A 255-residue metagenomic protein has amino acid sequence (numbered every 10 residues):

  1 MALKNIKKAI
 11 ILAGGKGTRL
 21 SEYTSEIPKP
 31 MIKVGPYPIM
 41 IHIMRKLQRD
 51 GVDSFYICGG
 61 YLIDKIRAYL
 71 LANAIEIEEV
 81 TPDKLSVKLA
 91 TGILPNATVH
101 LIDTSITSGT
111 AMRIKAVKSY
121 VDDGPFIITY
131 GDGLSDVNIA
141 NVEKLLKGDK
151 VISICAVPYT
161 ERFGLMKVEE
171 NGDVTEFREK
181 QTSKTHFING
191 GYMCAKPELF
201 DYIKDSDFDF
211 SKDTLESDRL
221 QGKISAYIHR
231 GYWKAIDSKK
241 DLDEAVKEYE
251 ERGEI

Functional and structural regions predicted by a protein language model:
M1-I11, K33, Y37-Y130, N141 (+2 more regions): Conserved N-terminal catalytic core of the sugar/cofactor nucleotidyltransferase
G17-S21: Short N-terminal binding/cap micro-motifs at the start of the first secondary-structure element
S25-K29: Short alpha-helical oligomerization interface
M31, L165-V168, L215, A226: A structural signal for short hydrophobic beta-strand segments in well-ordered beta-sheet cores
K33, Y120, K167, C194-K196 (+1 more regions): Short, well-ordered beta-strand micro-motif
I102-T104, C155, Y227-H229: Conserved beta-strand termini and adjacent loop/short-helix elements that scaffold enzyme active sites in alpha/beta
F126-I127, L134, I139-K147, T160 (+1 more regions): Catalytic-core segments of class I nucleotidyltransferases/pyrophosphorylases that form NMP-activated intermediates
I152-V168: Short beta-strand-to-loop element that shapes/binds the nucleotide-sugar donor at the catalytic cleft/hinge
